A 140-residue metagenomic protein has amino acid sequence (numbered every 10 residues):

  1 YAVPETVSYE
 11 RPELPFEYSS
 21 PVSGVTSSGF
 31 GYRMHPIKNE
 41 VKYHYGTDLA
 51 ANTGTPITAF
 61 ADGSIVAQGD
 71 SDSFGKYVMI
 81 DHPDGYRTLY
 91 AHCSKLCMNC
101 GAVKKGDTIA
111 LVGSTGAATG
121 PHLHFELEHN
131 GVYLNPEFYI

Functional and structural regions predicted by a protein language model:
Y1-F74, K105: Surface-exposed, glycine-biased beta-strand/turn segments
E10-L14, P83, N130: Short strand-coil-strand connectors
G29, Q68-G69, C93-L96, V112-T115: Residue-level recognition of beta-strand microenvironments
F30, T53, A61, H82-D84 (+2 more regions): A mature extracytoplasmic/lumenal domain signature
H44, H92, H122-E126: Histidine-centered divalent metal-coordination motifs
T55, D84-Y86, V132: Short acidic/polar mixed-charge low-complexity motifs
A59, Q68, D84-G106: Short histidine-centered loop motifs in beta-beta connectors
K76-H82, A102-I140: Conserved, short, structured surface segments that act as functional micro-motifs
